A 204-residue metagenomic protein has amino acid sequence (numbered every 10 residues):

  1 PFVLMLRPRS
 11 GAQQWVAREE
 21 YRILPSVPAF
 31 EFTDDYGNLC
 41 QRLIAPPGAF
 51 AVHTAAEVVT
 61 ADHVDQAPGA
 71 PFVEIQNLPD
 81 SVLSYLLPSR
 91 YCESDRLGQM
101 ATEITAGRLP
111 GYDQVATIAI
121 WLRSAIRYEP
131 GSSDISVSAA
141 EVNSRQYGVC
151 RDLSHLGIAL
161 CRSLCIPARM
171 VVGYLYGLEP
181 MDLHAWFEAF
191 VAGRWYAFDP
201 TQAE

Functional and structural regions predicted by a protein language model:
P1-V64: Intrinsically disordered, low-complexity N-terminal segments that are enriched in acidic
F2-L4, E19, Y85, Y174 (+1 more regions): Bulky hydrophobic/aromatic packing residues
L6-R7, Y21, A67-N77, T201-E204: Short intrinsically disordered coil segments
S10-E20, E129-G131, Q146-R151, I158: A broad, low-specificity signal for short, low-complexity segments enriched in glycine/proline and polar/charged
E20-P25, D34-N38, L83-R90, R151 (+1 more regions): Short C-terminal domain-edge/linker segments immediately following a structured domain
V27, E31-D34, N38, V73 (+3 more regions): Residue-level signal for pocket-adjacent positions within structured domains
V58-D62, P68-G69, E74-G148, L156: Secondary-structure boundary elements
I120, D152-E204: Hydrophobic/aromatic-rich core segments of domains that either
